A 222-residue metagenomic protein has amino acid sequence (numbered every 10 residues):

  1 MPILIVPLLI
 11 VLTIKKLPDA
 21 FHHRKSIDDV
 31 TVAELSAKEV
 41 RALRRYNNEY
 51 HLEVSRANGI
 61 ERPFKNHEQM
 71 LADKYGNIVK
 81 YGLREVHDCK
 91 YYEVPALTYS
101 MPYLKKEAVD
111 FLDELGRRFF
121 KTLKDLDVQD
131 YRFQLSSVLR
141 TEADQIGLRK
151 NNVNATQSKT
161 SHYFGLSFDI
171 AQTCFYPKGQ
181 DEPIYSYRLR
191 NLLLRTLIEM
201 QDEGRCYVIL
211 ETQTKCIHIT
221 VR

Functional and structural regions predicted by a protein language model:
P2-K16: Hydrophobic membrane-insertion alpha-helices, especially the h-region of bacterial N-terminal signal peptides
V11-K15, N154, K178, I217: Alpha-helix termini
T13-K124, T212, T220-R222: Extracytoplasmic cell-surface/polysaccharide-interacting catalytic and binding patches
K80-E107, L115, R132, N152-T156 (+3 more regions): Acidic/His-rich structured neighborhood in mature extracellular/periplasmic domains
L104-F111, L115, Q129, D144 (+1 more regions): Stable alpha-helical elements in mature extracytoplasmic
F111-L126, N151, A155, T196-E203: Structured segments of extracytoplasmic/periplasmic soluble domains in secreted or envelope-associated proteins
G116, F120, D127-K150: Extended, low-complexity, intrinsically disordered C-terminal regulatory tails of eukaryotic serine/threonine kinases
S158-R222: Catalytic cores and adjacent binding grooves of peptidoglycan-active enzymes
